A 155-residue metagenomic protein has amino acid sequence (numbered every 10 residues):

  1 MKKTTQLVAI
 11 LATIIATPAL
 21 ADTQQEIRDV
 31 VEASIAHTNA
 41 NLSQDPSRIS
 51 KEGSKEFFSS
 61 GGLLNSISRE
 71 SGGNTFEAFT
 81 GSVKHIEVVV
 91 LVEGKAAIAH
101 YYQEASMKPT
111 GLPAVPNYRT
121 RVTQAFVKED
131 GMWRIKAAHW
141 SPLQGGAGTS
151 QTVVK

Functional and structural regions predicted by a protein language model:
T4, L11-A12, A16-R48, Q151-K155: Short, low-complexity N-terminal intrinsically disordered segments enriched in polar/charged residues
I27, F79-G81, W133: Proline-centered linker/hinge motifs at extracellular inter-domain junctions
T38-S60, I67: Short, well-ordered alpha-helical segments enriched in acidic and aromatic residues
K51-G53, S82-K84, Y101-Q103, T120-V122 (+1 more regions): Residues that flank catalytic or metal-binding motifs in active/ligand-binding sites
S54-K55, G62-L63, E104-M107, S141-G145: Solvent-exposed loop/turn segments at secondary-structure junctions within structured extracellular/periplasmic domains
R69-P113: Surface-exposed, charged secondary-structure patches
T110-P116, G145-Q151: A short acidic/glycine-rich loop-to-helix N-cap element
R119-G148: Short beta-strand edge/turn micro-motifs at domain boundaries
